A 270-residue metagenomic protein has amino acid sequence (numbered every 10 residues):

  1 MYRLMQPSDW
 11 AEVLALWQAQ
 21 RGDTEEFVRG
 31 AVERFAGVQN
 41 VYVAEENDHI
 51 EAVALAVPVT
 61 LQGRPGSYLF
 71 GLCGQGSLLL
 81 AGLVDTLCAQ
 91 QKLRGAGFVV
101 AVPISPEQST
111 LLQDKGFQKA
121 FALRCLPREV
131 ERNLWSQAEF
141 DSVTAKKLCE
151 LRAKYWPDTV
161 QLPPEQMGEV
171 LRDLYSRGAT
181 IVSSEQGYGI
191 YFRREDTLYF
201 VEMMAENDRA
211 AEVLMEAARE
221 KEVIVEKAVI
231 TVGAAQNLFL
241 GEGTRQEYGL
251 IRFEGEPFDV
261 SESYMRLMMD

Functional and structural regions predicted by a protein language model:
P7-G22, V28-S77, R177-A210: Conserved donor-binding loop and adjoining core beta-sheet/short helix segment in diverse acyl/aminoacyl transferases
A15-F27, L151-L162: Helix-loop element at the rim of GNAT/NAT acetyltransferase active sites that forms part of the acceptor-substrate
Y42-A44, E51, V57, F70 (+3 more regions): Core nucleotidyl-transferase/polymerase catalytic module
E45, D114-Y199: Amide-forming acyltransferase catalytic core, primarily the GNAT-like/NAT-type and related acyltransferase folds
G74-Q91, A101, D114, D208-E220: Conserved acetyl-CoA-binding loop-helix of GNAT-fold acetyltransferases
Q91-I104, V223-G233: Conserved GNAT acetyl-CoA-binding A-motif
L111-F117, F239-T244: Conserved active-site tyrosine of GNAT-family acetyltransferases
G233, N237, G241-D270: C-terminal functional modules
